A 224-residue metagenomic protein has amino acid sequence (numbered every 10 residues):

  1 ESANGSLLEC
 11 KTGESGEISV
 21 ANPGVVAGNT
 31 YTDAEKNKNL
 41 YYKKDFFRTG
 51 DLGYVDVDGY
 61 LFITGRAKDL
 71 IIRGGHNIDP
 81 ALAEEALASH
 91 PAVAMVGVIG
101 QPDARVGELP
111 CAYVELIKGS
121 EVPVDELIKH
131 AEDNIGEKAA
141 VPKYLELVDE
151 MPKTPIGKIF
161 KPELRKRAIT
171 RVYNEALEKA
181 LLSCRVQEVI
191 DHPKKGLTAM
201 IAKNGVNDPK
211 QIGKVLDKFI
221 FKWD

Functional and structural regions predicted by a protein language model:
E1-L8: Short, flexible, glycine-rich and Lys/Arg-enriched loop motifs at helix boundaries that contact anionic partners
K11, G16, N22, G28-T30 (+6 more regions): AMP-binding/adenylate-forming catalytic core of the ANL superfamily
P209-Q211: Signature of Asx- and small-polar-rich beta-strand/turn repeats characteristic of beta-solenoid architectures
K218, K222: Long, contiguous binding/interaction regions
